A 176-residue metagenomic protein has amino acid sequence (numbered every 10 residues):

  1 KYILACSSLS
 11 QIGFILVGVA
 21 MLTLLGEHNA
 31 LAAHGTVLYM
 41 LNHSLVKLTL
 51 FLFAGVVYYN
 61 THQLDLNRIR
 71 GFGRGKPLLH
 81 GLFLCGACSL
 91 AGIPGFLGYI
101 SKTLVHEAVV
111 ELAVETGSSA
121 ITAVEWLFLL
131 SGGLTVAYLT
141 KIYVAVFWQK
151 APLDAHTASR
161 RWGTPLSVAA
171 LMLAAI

Functional and structural regions predicted by a protein language model:
K1-L66: Alpha-helical multi-pass transmembrane bundles of energy-transducing inner-membrane proteins
L4-S8, Y39, G73, F83 (+1 more regions): Residue-level recognition of transmembrane alpha-helices in multi-pass small-molecule transporters/permeases
A5, N67-R74, A145-Q149: Short amphipathic alpha-helical coupling elements at transmembrane boundaries
L16-E27, A32, I100-E125: Interfacial segments of multi-pass membrane proteins
T36, M40, V56, L84-L90 (+1 more regions): Hydrophobic alpha-helical transmembrane segments of multi-pass small-molecule transporters/permeases
K47-F51, I121-S159: Predominantly late transmembrane helices and immediately cytosolic-facing juxtamembrane segments
R74-F83, A158-L173: Alpha-helical transmembrane segments and their helix-start/interface "positive-inside/aromatic belt" motifs in integral
S89-V105, M172-I176: Alpha-helical transmembrane segments and their membrane-interface junctions in multi-pass membrane proteins
